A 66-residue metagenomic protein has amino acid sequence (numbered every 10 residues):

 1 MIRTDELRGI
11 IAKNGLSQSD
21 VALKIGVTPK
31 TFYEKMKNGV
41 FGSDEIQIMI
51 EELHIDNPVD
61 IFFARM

Functional and structural regions predicted by a protein language model:
M1-L16, D20, K24: A short, Lys/Arg-rich alpha-helix, primarily the initiator
R8, Y33-E34, F62: Key DNA-contacting residues within the recognition helix of helix-turn-helix
Q18, P29-K30, N57: The DNA-contacting recognition helix of HTH DNA-binding domains and analogous helical DNA-recognition elements
D20, I50-L53: Long, compositionally biased
G26-F41: Recognition helix of helix-turn-helix/homeodomain-like DNA-binding domains that insert into the DNA major groove
N38-E51: Short, basic-rich loop-to-helix N-cap that marks the start of a DNA-contacting helix
H54-M66: Short C-terminal boundary/hinge segments that cap the last helix of small helical domains
